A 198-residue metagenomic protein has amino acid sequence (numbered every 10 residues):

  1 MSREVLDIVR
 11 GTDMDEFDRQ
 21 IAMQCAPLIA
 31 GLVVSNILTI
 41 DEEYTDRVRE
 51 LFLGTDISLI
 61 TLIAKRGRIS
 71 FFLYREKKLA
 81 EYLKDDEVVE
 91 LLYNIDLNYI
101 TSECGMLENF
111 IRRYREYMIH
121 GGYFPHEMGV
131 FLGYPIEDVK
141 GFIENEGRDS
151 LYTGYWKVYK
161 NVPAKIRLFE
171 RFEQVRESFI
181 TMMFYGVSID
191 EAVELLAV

Functional and structural regions predicted by a protein language model:
M1-T39: Short, extreme N-terminal leader segments that mark the start of a protein/domain
V9-M14, E42-G54: Short amphipathic alpha-helix segments
A22-G31, L59-I63, R115-I119: Short, flexible, solvent-exposed loop/turn segments with mixed acidic/basic and small polar residues
V33-S35, G67-I69, P125-E127: Short, surface-exposed beta-edge/turn micro-motifs
D46-S102: A glycine-rich, hydrophobic loop/mini-helix early in the fold
D96-H126: Internal catalytic-core helix/loop-beta-alpha segment that presents or stabilizes conserved functional determinants
F124-Y152: Hydrophobic/aromatic-rich, well-ordered segments within soluble, folded domains that form packed cores
Y155-V198: Long, compositionally biased
